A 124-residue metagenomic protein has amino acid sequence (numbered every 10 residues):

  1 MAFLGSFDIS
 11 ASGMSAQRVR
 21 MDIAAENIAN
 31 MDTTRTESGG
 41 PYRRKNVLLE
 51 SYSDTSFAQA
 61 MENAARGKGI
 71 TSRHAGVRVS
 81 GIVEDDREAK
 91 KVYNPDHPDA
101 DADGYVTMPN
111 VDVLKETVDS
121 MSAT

Functional and structural regions predicted by a protein language model:
M1-T124: Amphipathic alpha-helical polymerization modules
